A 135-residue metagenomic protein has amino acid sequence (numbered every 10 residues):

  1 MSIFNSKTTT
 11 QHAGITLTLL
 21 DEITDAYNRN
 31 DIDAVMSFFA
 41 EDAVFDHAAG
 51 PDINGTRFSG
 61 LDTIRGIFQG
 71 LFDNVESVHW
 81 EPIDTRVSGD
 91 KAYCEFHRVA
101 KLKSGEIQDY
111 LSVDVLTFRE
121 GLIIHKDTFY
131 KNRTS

Functional and structural regions predicted by a protein language model:
M1-E41: Short, low-complexity N-terminal intrinsically disordered segments enriched in polar/charged residues
I32-I83, G89: A solvent-exposed, acidic/Ser-Thr-rich amphipathic alpha-helical stretch
F39, R98-A100, Y130: Short beta-strand segments enriched in hydrophobic/aromatic residues within well-folded beta-rich domains
H79-W80, E95, Q108-D114: Short, surface-exposed coil-to-beta transition loops
G89-R98: A short hydrophobic beta-strand element
A100-Q108: Short, cysteine-centered beta-strand-loop-beta hairpins and adjacent loop/turn segments enriched in charged/polar
D109-T134: Short beta-strand edge/turn micro-motifs at domain boundaries
